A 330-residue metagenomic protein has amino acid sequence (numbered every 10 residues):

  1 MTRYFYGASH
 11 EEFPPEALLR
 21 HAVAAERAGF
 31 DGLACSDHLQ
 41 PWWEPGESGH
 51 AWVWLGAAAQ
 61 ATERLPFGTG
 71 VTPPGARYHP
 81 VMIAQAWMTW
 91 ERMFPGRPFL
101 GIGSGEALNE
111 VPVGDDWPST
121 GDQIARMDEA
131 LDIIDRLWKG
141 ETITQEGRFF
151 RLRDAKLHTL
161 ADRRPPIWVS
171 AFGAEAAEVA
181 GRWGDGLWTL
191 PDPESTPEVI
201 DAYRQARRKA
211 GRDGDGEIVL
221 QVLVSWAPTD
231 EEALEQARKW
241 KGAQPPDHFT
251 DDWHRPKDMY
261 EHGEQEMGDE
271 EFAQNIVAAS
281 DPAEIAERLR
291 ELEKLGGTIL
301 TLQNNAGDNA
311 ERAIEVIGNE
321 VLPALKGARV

Functional and structural regions predicted by a protein language model:
M1-V330: Active-site-adjacent structural elements that line small-molecule/cofactor binding pockets in enzymes
